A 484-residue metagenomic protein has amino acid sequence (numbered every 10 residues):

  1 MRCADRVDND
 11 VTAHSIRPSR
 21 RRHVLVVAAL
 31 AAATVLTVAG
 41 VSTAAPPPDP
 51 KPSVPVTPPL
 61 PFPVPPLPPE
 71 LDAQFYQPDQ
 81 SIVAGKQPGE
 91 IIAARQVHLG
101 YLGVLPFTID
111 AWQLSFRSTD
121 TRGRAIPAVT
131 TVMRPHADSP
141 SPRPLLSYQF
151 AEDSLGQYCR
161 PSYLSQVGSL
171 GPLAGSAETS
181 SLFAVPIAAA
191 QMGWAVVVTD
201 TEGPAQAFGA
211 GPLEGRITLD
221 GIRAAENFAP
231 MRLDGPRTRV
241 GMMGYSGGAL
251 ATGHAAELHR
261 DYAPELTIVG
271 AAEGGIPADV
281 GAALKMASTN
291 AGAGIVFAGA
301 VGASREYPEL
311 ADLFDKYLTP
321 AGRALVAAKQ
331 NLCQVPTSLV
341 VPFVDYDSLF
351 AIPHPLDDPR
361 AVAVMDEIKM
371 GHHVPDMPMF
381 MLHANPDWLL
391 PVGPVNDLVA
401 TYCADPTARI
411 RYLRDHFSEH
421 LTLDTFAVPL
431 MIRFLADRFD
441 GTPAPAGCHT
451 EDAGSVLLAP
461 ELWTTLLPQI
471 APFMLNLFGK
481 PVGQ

Functional and structural regions predicted by a protein language model:
T43-P140, L466-L467, A471-P472: Catalytic-loop region of hydrolases
L60-V83, P277-H373, V456-T465, P472: Accessory cap/linker subdomain of secreted extracellular hydrolases
V129, S141-D153, R160-Q166: Short beta-strand element of the alpha/beta-hydrolase
T130, A255, M377-M379, P391-Y402: Short alpha-helix in the alpha/beta-hydrolase fold that links the catalytic acid
S181-A184, F208-P230: Alpha/beta-hydrolase active-site loop
R223-G294: Primarily recognizes the serine-hydrolase "nucleophile elbow" in alpha/beta-hydrolase and SGNH/GDSL folds
R360-A363, F380, N396, A404-Q484: C-terminal catalytic histidine-bearing segment of alpha/beta-hydrolase fold enzymes
P375, F380-D387: Short beta-strand/loop motif that positions the catalytic acidic residue of the alpha/beta-hydrolase fold
